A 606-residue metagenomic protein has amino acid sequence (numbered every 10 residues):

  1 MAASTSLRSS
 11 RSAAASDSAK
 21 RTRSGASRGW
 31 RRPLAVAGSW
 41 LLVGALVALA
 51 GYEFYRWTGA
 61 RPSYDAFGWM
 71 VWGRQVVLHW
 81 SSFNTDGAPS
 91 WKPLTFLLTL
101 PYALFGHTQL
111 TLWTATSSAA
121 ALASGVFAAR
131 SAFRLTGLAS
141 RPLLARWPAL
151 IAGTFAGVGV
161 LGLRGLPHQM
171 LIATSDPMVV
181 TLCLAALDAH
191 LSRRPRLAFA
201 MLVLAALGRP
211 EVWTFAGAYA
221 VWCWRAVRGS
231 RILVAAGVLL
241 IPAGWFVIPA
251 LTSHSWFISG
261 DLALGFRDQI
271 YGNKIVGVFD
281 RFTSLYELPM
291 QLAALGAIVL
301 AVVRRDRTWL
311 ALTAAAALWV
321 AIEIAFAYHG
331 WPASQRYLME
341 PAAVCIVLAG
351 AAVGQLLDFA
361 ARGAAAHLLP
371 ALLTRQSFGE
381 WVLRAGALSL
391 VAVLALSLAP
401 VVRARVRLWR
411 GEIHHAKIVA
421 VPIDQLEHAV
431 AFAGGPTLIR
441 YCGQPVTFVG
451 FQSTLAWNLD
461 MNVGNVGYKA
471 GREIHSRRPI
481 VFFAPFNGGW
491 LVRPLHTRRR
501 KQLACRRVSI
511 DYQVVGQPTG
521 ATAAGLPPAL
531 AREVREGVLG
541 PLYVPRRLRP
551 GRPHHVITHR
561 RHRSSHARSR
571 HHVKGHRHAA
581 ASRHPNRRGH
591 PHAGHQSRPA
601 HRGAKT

Functional and structural regions predicted by a protein language model:
S4, S16-S18, G29, A200 (+3 more regions): Perimembrane helix-loop-helix junctions
A15, R146-W147, L184-L197, C223 (+1 more regions): Membrane-interface transmembrane helices that cradle and orient dolichyl/undecaprenyl
S39-V43, R146-T154, A235-A243, A293-A294 (+2 more regions): Signature aromatic-anchored transmembrane alpha helix within multi-pass, membrane-resident enzymes that catalyze glycan
F54-A60, A250, L390-A523: Catalytic lumenal/periplasmic loop and adjoining terminal transmembrane helix of membrane glycan-assembly enzymes
A115-L143: Transmembrane-helix motifs of polytopic, lipid-linked glycan transferases
F127, P177-M201, V344-L348: Specific aromatic-rich, kink-prone transmembrane helix
M170, D176, L182, G208 (+4 more regions): Hydrophobic/aromatic-rich transmembrane helices and adjacent perimembrane loops
A220-W224, S284-V320: Hydrophobic, aromatic-rich transmembrane alpha-helices and their immediate juxtamembrane boundary segments
